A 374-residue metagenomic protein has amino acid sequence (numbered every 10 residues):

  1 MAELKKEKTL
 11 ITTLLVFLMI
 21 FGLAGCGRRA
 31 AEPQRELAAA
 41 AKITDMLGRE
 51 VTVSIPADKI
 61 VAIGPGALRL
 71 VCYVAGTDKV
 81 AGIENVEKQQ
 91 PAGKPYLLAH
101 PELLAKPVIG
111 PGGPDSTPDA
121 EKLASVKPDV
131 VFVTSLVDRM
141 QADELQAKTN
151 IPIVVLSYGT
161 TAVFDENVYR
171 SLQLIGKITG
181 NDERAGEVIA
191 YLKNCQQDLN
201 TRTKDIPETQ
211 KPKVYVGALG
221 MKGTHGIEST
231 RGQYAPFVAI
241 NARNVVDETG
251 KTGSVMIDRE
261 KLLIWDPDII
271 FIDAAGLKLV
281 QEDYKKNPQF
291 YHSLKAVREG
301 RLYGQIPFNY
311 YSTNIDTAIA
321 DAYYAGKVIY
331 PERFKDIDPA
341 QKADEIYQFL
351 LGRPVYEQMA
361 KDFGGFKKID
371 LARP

Functional and structural regions predicted by a protein language model:
A2-T13: Bacterial N-terminal signal peptides that target proteins for export
T13-G22: Bacterial N-terminal signal peptides
C26-R35: Bacterial lipoprotein signal-peptidase II cleavage site
E36, A41, M46, S54-P91: Extracytoplasmic strand-loop-helix segments at the start of, or within, the mature domains of secreted/periplasmic
M46-G48, K106-E121, G250-R259: Short helix-initiation/N-cap motifs at beta->coil->alpha
L68-K122, V130, S135, V245: A short, structured surface patch at a secondary-structure boundary
Q141-K222, V246-D247, G304-F363, K367-R373: Extracytoplasmic substrate-binding proteins
H225-G253: Alpha-helical, coiled-coil/dimerization segments enriched in small aliphatic residues
